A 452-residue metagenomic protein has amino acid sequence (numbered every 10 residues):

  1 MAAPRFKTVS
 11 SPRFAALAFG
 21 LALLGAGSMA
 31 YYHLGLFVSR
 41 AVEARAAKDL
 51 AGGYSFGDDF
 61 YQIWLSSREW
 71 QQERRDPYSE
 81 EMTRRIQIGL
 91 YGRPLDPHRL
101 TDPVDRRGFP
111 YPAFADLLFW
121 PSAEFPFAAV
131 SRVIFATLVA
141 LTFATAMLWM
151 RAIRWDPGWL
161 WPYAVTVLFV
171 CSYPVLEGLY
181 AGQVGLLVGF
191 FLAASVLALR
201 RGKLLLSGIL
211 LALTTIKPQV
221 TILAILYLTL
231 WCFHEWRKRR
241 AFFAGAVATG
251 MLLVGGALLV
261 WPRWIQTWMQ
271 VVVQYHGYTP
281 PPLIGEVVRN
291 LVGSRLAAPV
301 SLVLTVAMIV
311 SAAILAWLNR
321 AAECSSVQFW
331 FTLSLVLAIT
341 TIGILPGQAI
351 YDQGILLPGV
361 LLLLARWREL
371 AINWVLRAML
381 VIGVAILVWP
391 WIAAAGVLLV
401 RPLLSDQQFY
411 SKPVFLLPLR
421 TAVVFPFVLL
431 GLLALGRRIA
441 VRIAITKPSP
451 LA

Functional and structural regions predicted by a protein language model:
A2-A198, L204-L205, L228-Q353, L357 (+2 more regions): Primarily membrane-embedded glycan-assembly and transfer machineries that use lipid-linked glycans
L24-Y31, A193, A212, L363-A365 (+2 more regions): Hydrophobic alpha-helical segments of integral membrane proteins
L117, W159, V170, T214 (+2 more regions): Hydrophobic alpha-helical transmembrane segments of integral membrane proteins, especially lipid-exposed positions
L148, F190-R201, A224-C232, L357-A371 (+1 more regions): Transmembrane alpha-helices and membrane-interface helical segments of multi-pass integral membrane enzymes
L205-W231: Voltage-sensor/pore transmembrane module of 6-TM cation channels
I209-L211, G245-G250, T332-A338, L376-V388: Central hydrophobic cores of alpha-helical transmembrane segments in multi-pass integral membrane proteins
I216-V220, A248-G256, W389: Membrane-embedded alpha-helical segments of transport systems, primarily multispan ion/solute transporters
L364-A452: Aromatic-enriched
